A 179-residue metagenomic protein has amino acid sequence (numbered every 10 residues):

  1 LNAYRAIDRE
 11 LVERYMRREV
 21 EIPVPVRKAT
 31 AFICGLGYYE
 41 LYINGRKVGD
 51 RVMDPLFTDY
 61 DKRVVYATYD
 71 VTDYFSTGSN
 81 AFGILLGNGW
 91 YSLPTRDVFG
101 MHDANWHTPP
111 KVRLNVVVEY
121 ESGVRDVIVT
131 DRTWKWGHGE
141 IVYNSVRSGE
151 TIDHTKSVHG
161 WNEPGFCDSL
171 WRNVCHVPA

Functional and structural regions predicted by a protein language model:
L1-A6, L85: A general sequence property marking short-to-moderate contiguous segments in secreted/outer-membrane adhesion
N2, K28-T30, P178: Residue-level detector of intrinsically disordered, flexible termini and proteolytic processing junctions
A6-E13, C175-A179: Edge strands and adjacent loops of beta-rich recognition modules
L11, M16-G160: Accessory beta-strand-rich segments of carbohydrate-active enzymes
H154-A179: Catalytic cores of secreted or luminal carbohydrate-active enzymes
